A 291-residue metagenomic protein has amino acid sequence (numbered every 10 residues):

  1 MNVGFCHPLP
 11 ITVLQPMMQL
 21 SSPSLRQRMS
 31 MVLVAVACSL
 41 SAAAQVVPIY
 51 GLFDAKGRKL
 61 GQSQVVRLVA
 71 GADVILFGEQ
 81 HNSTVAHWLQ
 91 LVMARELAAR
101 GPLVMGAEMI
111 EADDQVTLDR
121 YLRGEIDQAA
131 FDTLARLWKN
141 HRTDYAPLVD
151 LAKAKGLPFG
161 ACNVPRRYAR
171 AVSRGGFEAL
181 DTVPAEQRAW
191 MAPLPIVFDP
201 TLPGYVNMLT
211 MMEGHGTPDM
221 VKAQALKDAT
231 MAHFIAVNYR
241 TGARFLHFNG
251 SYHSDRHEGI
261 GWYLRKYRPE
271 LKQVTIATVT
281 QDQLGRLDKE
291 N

Functional and structural regions predicted by a protein language model:
M18-M31: Bacterial N-terminal signal peptides that target proteins for export
S30-S41: Bacterial N-terminal signal peptides
A44-A72: N- or domain-start disorder-to-order transition segments that initiate the globular core
V66-L103: N-terminal, post-signal-peptide region of Sec/Tat-exported proteins
R100, V104, V116-R240: A substrate-binding/cap region within the structured catalytic cores of diverse enzymes
V104-I110, T275-T278: Short internal beta-strands
T230, A236-Y239, H253-N291: C-terminal regions of proteins
